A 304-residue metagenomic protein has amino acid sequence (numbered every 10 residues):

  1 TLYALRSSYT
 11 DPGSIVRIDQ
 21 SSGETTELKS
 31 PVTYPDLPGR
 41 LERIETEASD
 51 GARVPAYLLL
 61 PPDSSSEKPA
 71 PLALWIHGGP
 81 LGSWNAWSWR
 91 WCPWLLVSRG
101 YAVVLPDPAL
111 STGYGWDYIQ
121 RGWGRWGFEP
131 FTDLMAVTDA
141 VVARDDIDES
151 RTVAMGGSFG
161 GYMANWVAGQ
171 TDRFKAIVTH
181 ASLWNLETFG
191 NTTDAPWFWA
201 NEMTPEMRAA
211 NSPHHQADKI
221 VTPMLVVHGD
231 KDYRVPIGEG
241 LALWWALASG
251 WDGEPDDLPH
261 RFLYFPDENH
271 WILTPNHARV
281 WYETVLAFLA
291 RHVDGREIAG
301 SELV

Functional and structural regions predicted by a protein language model:
Y3-L5: Residue position within the beta-strands of beta-propeller blades
S7, W75-G79, G229: Glycine-rich His-Gly loop
Y9, A48-D50, T171: Short loop/turn positions at the edges of beta-strands in beta-sheet-rich folds
T10-R17: Structural motif
P12, R53, P69-A70, V221 (+1 more regions): A structure-centric signal for secondary-structure junctions around beta-strands
Q20, R90, L243-W245: Short, solvent-exposed amphipathic alpha-helical segments in soluble enzyme and RNA/protein-processing domains
G23, K29-S150, M155-S158, W184-A195: Cap/lid segment of the alpha/beta-hydrolase catalytic domain
L105-V304: Active-site-proximal cap/loop segments of hydrolase catalytic domains
